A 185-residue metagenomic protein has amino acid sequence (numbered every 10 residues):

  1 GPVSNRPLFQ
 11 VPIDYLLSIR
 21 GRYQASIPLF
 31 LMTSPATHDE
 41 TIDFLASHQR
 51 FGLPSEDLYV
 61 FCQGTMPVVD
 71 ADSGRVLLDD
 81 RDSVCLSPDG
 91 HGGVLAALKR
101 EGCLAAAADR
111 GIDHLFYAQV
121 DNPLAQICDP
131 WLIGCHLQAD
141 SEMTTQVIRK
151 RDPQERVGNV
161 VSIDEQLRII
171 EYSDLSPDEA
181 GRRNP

Functional and structural regions predicted by a protein language model:
G1-P185: Domain-scale recognition of functional cores that engage charged ligands
